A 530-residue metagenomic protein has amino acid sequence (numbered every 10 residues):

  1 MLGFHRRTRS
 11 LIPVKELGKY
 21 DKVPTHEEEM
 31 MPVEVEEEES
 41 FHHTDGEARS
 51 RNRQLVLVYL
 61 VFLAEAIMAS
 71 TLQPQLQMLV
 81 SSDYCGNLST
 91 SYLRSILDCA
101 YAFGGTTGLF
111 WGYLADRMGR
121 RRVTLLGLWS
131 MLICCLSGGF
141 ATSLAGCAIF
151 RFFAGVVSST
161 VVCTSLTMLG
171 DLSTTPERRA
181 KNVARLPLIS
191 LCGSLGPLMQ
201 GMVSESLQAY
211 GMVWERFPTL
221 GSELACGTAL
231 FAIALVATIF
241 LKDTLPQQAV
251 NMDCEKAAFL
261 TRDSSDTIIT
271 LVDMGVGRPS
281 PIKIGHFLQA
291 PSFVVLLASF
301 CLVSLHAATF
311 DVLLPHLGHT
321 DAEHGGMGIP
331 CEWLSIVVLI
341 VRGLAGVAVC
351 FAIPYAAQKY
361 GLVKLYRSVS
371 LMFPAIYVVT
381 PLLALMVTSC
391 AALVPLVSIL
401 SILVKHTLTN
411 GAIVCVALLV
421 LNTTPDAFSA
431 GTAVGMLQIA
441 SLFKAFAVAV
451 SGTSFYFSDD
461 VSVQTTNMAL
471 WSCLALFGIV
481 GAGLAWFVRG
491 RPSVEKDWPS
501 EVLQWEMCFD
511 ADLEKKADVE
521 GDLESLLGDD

Functional and structural regions predicted by a protein language model:
S95-Y113, S194, L339-A352: Central cavity-lining transmembrane alpha-helices of secondary-active solute carriers, predominantly the Major
T106-A145: Conserved MFS/SLC helix-loop-helix module at the cytosolic interface between two early adjacent transmembrane helices
T107-R120, S204, V347-R367, L383-A384 (+1 more regions): Helix-to-loop junctions at the C-terminal end of transmembrane segments in multipass secondary transporters
F150-S190: Cytoplasmic helix-loop-helix junction between adjacent transmembrane helices in 12-TM secondary transporters
A180-Q208, A229-L230, V338-R342, Q438-S451: Glycine-rich segments within core transmembrane alpha-helices of 12-TM secondary carriers
E205-T228, K364, G452-I479: A membrane-interface helix-boundary motif in multi-pass transporters
K364-C415: C-terminal transmembrane helical hairpin of 12-TM major facilitator-type secondary transporters
A427-D460: A late C-terminal transmembrane helix in Major Facilitator Superfamily
